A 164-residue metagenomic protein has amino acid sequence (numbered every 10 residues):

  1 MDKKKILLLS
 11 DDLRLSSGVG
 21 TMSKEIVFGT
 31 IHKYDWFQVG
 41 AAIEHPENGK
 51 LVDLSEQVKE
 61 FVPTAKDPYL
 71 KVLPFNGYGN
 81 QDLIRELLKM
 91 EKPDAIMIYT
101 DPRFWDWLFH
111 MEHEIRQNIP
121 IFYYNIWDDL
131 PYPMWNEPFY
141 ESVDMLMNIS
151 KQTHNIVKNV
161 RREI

Functional and structural regions predicted by a protein language model:
M1-D2, I115-N118, I164: Short helix-terminating capping/connector loops at secondary-structure junctions
M1-E56, E60, E91: N-terminal subdomain of nucleotide-sugar transferases
L8, D53-Q152: Extended catalytic core of nucleotide-activated donor transferases of GT-like folds
L15, G29, H45, W105 (+2 more regions): Flexible, glycine-rich phosphate/dinucleotide-binding loops and adjacent beta-alpha linkers at cofactor/substrate
G18, N48, W105-H110, P133-M134 (+1 more regions): Short glycine-/acidic-enriched loop or helix-start segments at secondary-structure transitions that form or flank
T30, Y34, M111-I115, R161: Active-site catalytic pocket residues across diverse enzymes, especially alpha/beta-hydrolases
Y34-F37, I121, I164: Hydrophobic anchor at the start of a short beta-strand that flanks the dinucleotide cofactor-binding loop
E141-S142, H154-I164: Helix-loop-beta element that forms the nucleotide-linked donor phosphate-binding surface in glycosyltransferases
